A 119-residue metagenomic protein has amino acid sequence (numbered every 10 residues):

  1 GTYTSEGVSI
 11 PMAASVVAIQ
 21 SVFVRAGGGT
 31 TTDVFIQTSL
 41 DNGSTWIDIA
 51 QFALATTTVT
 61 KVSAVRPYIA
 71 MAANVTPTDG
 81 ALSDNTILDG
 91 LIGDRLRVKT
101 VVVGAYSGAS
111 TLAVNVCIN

Functional and structural regions predicted by a protein language model:
G1-N119: Surface-exposed, low-hydrophobicity beta-strand/loop segments enriched in small/polar/acidic residues
